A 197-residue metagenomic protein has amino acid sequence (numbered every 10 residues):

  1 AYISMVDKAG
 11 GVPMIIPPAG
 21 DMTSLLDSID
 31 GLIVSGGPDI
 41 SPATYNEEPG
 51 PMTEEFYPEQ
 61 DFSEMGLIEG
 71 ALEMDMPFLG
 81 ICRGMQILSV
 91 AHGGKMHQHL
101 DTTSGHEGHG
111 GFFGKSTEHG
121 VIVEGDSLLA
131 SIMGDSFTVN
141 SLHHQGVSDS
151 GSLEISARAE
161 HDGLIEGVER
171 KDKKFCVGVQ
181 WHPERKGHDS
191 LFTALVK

Functional and structural regions predicted by a protein language model:
A1-L79, V90-A91, H97, D101-T138 (+3 more regions): N-terminal beta1-alpha1 cap of cysteine-dependent amidohydrolase-like domains
C82: Conserved G/P- and acidic residue-centered "switch" motifs that form tight phosphate/ATP-binding loops in soluble
M85-I87: Hydrophobic, aromatic-enriched interface-forming segments
C176-W181: Active-site-proximal beta-strand elements of phosphoester/diester hydrolases
